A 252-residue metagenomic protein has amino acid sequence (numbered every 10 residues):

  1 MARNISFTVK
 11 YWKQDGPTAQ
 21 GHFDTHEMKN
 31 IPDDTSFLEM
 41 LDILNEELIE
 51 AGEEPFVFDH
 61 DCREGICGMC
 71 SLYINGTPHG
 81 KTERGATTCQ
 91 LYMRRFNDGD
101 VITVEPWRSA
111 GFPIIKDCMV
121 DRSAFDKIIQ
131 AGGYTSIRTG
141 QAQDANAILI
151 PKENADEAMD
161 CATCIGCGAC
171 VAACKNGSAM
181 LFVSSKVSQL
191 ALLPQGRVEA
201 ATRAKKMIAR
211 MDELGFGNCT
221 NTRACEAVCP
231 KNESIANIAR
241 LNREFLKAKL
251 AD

Functional and structural regions predicted by a protein language model:
R3-E27: Eukaryote-biased recognition of intrinsically disordered, low-complexity regulatory segments
W12, K29, I74-G76: Short strand-turn-strand beta-turns centered on an Asx-Gly dipeptide
G21-E39: Short, flexible N-terminal segments of the mature chain
F23-M28, A86-T88, K175: Well-ordered beta-strand positions in beta-sheet-rich domains
T35-E54, I102-D252: Ferredoxin-type iron-sulfur electron-transfer modules in oxidoreductases and energy-metabolism complexes
V57-M69: Short, structured protein-protein interaction patches enriched in aromatics and acidic/basic residues, typified by
I74-N97, V101-V104: Glycine-rich phosphate/adenylate-binding loop and adjacent beta-alpha elements of nucleotide- or dinucleotide-binding
